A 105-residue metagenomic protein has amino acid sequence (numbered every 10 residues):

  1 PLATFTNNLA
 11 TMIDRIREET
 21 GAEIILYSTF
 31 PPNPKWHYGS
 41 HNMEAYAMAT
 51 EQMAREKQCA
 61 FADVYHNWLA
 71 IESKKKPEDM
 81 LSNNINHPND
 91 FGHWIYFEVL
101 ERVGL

Functional and structural regions predicted by a protein language model:
P1-L105: Alpha-helical cap/lid subdomain in secreted, periplasmic, or secretory-pathway luminal O-acyl-processing enzymes
